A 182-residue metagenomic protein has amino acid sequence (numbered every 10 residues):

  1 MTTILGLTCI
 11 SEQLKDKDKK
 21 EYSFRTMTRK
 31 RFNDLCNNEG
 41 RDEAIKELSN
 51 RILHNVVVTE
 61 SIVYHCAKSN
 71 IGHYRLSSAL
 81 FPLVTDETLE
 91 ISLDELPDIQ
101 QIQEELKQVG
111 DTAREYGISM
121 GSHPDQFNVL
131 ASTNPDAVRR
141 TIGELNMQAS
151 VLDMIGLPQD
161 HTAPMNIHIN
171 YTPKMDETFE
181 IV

Functional and structural regions predicted by a protein language model:
M1-I118, N128-A131, D136-R139, M154-L157: Alpha/beta catalytic barrel-like cores
H123: Conserved, mostly hydrophobic/aromatic
R139, L145-V182: Eukaryote-skewed repeat-based solenoidal scaffolds used as protein-protein interaction platforms, primarily
